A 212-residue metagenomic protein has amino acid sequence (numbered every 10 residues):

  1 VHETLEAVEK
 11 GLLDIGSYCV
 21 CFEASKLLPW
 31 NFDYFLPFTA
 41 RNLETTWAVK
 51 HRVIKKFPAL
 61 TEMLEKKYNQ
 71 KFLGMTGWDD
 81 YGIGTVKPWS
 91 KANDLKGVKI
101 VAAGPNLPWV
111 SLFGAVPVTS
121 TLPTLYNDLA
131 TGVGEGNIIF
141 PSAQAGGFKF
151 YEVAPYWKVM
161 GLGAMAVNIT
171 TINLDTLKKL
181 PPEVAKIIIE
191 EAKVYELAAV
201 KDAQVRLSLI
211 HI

Functional and structural regions predicted by a protein language model:
V1-W47, A59-H211: N-terminal secretory/targeting leader peptides
K55-K56: Core domains of carbohydrate- and sulfate-ester-processing enzymes
